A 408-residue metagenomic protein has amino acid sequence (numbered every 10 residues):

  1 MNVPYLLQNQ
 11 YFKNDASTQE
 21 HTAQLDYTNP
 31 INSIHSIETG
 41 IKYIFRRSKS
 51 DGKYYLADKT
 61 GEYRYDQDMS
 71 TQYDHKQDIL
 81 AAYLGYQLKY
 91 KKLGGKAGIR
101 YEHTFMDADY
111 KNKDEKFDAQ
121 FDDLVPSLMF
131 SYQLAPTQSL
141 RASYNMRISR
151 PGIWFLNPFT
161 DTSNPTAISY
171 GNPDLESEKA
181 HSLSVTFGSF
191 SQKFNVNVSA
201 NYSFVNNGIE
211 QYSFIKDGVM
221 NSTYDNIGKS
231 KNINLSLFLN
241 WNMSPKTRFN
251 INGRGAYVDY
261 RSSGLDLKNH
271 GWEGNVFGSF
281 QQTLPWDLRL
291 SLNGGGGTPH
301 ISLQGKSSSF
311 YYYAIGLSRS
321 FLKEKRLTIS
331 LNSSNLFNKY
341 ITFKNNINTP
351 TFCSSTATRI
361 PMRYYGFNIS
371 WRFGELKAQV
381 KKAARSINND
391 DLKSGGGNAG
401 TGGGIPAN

Functional and structural regions predicted by a protein language model:
M1, N9, Q77-K113, F121-S127 (+2 more regions): Surface-exposed extracellular loop regions of Gram-negative outer-membrane beta-barrel proteins
L7, Y11-F12, E20-Q24, R64-S70 (+6 more regions): Outer membrane beta-barrel strand-and-loop segments of large Gram-negative receptors, especially TonB-dependent
I34-I37, K92-G95, T137-L140, K193-V196 (+5 more regions): Repeated loop/turn-to-beta-strand initiation elements of outer-membrane beta-barrel proteins
I37-S139: Signature of Gram-negative outer-membrane beta-barrel scaffolds
Y43-K49, L88-K92, Y101-D107, Y144-R150 (+7 more regions): Transmembrane beta-strands of outer-membrane beta-barrel pores
T71-K76, I148-N197, F204, S222-I233 (+3 more regions): Outer-membrane beta-barrel signature, preferentially recognizing the C-terminal barrel domain of Gram-negative
F105-D107, P136-H181, Y202-G218, L336-P350: Surface-exposed extracellular loop regions of Gram-negative outer-membrane beta-barrel proteins, predominantly
F321-N408: C-terminal beta-signal and adjacent terminal beta-strands/loops of Gram-negative outer-membrane beta-barrel proteins
